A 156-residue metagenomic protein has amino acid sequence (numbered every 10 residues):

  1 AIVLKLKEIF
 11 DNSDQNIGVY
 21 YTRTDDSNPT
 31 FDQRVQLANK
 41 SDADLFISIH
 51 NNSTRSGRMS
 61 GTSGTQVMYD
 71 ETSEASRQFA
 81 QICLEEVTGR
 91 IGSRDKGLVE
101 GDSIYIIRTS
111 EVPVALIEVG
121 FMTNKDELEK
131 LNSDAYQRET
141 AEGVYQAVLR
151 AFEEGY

Functional and structural regions predicted by a protein language model:
A1-Y156: Active-site-proximal helix/loop segments of hydrolytic enzymes
